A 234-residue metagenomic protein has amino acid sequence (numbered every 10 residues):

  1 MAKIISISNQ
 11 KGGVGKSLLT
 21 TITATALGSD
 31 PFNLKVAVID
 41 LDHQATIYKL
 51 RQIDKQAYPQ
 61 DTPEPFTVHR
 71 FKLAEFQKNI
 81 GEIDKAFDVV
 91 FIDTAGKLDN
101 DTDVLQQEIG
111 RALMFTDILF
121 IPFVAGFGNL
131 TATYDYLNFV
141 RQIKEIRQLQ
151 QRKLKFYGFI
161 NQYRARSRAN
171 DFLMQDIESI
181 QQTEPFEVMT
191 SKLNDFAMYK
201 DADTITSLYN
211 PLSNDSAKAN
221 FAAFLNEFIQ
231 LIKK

Functional and structural regions predicted by a protein language model:
K3-V68: Walker A/P-loop NTP-binding active-site region of P-loop NTPases, recognizing the glycine-rich GxxxxGKT/S
A37-V38, I92, I121, G158-I160: Structural beta-sheet core signal
F76-K85: Short amphipathic alpha-helix with an adjacent loop that forms part of the alpha/beta core around
D84-I109: Switch II (G3) loop of P-loop NTPases
V104-F127: Inter-motif core of Ras-like GTPase G domains
L130-K153, N161: Conserved C-terminal guanine-recognition region of P-loop GTPase G domains, centered on the G4
Y163-A165, A169, M174-N210: Beta-strand-loop-alpha "switch" segments that mediate conformational coupling across diverse proteins
T206-K234: NTP-binding/hydrolysis catalytic cores, primarily Walker-type P-loop NTPases
